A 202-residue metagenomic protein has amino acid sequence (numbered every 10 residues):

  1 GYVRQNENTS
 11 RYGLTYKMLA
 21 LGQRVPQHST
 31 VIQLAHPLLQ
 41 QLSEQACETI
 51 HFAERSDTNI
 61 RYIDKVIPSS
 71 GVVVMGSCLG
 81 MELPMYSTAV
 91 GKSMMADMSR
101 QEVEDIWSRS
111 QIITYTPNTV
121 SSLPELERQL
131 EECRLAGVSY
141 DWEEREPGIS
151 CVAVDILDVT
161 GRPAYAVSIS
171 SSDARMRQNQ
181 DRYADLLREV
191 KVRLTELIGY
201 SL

Functional and structural regions predicted by a protein language model:
G1, G22-P26, Q111-T114, S171-D173 (+1 more regions): Short amphipathic alpha-helical interaction patches enriched in hydrophobic/aromatic residues with interspersed Lys/Arg
G1-N8, G13: Beta-hairpin "wing" of winged helix-turn-helix
Y2, K17, N59-Y62, G148 (+1 more regions): Residue-level recognition of specific faces of alpha-helices
V3-Q5, F52-A53, I156: A structural signal for short hydrophobic beta-strand segments in well-ordered beta-sheet cores
R11, T15, H28, I32 (+7 more regions): Short, structured helix-loop boundary elements
G13-R109: Amphipathic alpha-helical effector-binding/dimerization core of metabolite-sensing transcriptional regulators
E102-I106, Q111-I113, K191-L202: Cysteine/selenocysteine-centered motifs that mediate thiol-based redox chemistry or coordinate metal-sulfur cofactors
T119-R193: Extended hydrophobic
